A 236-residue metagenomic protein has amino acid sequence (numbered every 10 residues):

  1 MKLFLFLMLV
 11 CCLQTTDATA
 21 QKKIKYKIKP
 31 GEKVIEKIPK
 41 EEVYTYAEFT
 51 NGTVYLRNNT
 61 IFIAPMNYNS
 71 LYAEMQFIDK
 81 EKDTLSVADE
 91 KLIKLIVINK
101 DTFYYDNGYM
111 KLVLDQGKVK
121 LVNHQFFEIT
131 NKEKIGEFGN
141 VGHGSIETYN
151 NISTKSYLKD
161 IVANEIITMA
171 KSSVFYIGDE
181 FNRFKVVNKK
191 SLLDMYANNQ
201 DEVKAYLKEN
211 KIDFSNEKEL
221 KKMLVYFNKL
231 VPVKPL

Functional and structural regions predicted by a protein language model:
M1-I24, M223: Bacterial Sec-dependent N-terminal signal peptides
T16-T45: Sec-dependent signal peptide cleavage junction
Q21-K22, T45, L56, N67 (+1 more regions): Long, contiguous non-domain N-terminal segments
K22-K25, V174-I177, M195: Short hydrophobic/aromatic-rich motifs at helix boundaries and adjacent loops
V43-F62: N-terminal ordered "arm"
T60-F184: Aromatic-patch recognition
V187-L236: Long, compositionally biased interface segments
